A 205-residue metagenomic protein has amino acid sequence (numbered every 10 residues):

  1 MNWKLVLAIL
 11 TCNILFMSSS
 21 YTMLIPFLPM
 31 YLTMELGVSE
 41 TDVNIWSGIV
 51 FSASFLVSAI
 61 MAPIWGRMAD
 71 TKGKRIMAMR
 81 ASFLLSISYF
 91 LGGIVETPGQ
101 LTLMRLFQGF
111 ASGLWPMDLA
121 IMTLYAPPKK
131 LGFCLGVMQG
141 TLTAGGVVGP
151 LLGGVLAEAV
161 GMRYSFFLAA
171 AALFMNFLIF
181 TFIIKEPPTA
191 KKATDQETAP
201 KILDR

Functional and structural regions predicted by a protein language model:
M1-N2, P187-R205: Juxtamembrane intracellular "pre-TM" segments in multi-pass secondary transporters
W3-F27: Pair of pore-lining "gating" transmembrane helices in MFS-fold secondary transporters
F27-N44: Short amphipathic helix-loop junctions that connect adjacent transmembrane helices in Major Facilitator Superfamily/SLC
F55-P63, G113, G146-V147: Residue-level signature of mid-helix packing/kink "hotspots" within the transmembrane helices of 12-pass Major
I60-G92, E96: Conserved MFS/SLC helix-loop-helix module at the cytosolic interface between two early adjacent transmembrane helices
S88, G99-F107: Paired small-residue
M104-L142: Cytoplasmic helix-loop-helix junction between adjacent transmembrane helices in 12-TM secondary transporters
S165-F182: Symmetry-related core transmembrane helices of the 12-TM Major Facilitator Superfamily/SLC fold
